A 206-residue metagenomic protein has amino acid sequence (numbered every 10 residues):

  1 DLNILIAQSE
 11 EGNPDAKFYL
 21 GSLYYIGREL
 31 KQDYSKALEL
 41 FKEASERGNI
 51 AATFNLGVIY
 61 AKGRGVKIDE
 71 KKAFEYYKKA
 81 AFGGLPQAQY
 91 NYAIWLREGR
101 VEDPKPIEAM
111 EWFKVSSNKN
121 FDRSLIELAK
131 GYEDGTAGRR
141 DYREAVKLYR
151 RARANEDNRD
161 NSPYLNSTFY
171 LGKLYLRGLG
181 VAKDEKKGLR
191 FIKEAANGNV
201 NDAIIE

Functional and structural regions predicted by a protein language model:
D1-I26: N-terminal segments that cap or nucleate solenoid repeat domains
Q8, E43-A44, K79-A80, V115-S116 (+2 more regions): Canonical positions in the second alpha-helix
E10-N13, I26-R28, D33, E46-N49 (+9 more regions): Short helix-capping/linker turns of helical repeat alpha-solenoids
Y19-I26, T53-K62, N91-E98, L125-D134 (+3 more regions): Hydrophobic face of amphipathic alpha-helices that form TPR/SEL1-like repeat modules and related alpha-solenoid
K186-N197: TPR/TPR-like (Sel1-like) alpha-helical repeat modules
